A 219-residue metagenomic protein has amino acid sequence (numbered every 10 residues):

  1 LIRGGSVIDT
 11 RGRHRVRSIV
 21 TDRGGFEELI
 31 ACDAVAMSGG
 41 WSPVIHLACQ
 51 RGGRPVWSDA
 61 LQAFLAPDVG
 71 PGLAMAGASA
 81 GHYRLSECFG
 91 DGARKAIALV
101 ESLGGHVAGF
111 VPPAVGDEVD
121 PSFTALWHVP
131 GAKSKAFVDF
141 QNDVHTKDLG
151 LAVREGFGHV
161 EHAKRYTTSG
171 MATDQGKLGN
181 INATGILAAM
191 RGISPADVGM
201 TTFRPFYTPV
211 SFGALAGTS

Functional and structural regions predicted by a protein language model:
L1-S219: Residues forming the flavin
